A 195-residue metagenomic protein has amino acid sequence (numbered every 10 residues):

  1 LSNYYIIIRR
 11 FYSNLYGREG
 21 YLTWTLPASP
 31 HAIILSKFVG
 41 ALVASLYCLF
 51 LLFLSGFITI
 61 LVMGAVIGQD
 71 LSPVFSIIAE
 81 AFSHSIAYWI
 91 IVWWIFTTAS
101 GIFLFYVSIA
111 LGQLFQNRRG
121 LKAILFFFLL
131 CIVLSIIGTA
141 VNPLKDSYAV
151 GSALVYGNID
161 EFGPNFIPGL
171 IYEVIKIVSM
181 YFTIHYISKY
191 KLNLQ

Functional and structural regions predicted by a protein language model:
L1-E19, P30-Q195: Hydrophobic alpha-helical transmembrane segments of membrane proteins
